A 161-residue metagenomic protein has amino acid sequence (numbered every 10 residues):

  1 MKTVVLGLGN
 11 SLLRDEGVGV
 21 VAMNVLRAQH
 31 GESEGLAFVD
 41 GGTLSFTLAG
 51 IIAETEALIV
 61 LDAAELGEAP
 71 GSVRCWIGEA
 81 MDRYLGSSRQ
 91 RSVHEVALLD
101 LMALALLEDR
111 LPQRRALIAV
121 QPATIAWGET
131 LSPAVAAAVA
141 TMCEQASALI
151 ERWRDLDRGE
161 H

Functional and structural regions predicted by a protein language model:
M1-V120, E129-A140, Q145-E160: N-terminal catalytic or cofactor-binding beta/alpha core of small enzyme domains
P122-T124: Short, internal active-site loops enriched in acidic
